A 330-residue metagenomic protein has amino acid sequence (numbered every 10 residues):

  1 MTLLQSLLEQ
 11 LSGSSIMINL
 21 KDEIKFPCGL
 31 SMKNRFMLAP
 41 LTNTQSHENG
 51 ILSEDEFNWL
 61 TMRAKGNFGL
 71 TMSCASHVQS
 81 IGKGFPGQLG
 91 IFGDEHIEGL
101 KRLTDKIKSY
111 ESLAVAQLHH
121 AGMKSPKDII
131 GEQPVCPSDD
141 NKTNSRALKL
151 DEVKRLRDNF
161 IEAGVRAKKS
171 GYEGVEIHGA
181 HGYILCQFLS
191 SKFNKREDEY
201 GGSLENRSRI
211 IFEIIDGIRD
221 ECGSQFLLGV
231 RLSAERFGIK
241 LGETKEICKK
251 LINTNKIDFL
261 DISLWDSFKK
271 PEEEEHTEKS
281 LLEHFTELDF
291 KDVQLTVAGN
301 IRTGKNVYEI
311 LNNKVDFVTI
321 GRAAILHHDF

Functional and structural regions predicted by a protein language model:
L3-F330: Flavin-dependent oxidoreductase catalytic cores
